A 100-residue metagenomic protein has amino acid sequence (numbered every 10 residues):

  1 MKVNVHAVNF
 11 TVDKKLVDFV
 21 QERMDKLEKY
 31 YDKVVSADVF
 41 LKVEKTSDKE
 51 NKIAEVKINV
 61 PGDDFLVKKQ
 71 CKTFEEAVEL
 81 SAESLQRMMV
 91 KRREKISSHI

Functional and structural regions predicted by a protein language model:
M1-I100: N-terminal, polar/charged subdomain of small-to-medium soluble alpha/beta proteins
